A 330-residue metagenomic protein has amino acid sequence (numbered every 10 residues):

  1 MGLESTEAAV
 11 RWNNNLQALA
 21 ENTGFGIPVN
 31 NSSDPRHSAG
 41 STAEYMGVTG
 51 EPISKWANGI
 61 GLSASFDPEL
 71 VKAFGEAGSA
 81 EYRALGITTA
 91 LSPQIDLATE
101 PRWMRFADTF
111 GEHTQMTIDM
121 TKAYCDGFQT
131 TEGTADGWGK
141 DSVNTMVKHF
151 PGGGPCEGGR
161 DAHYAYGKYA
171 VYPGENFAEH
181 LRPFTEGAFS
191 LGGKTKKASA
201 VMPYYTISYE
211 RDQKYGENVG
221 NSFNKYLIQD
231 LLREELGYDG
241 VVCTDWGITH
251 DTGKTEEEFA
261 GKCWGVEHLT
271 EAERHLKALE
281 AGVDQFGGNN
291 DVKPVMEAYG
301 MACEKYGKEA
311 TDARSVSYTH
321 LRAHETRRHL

Functional and structural regions predicted by a protein language model:
M1-R322, R327-R328: Glycoside hydrolase catalytic-domain context in secreted enzymes
